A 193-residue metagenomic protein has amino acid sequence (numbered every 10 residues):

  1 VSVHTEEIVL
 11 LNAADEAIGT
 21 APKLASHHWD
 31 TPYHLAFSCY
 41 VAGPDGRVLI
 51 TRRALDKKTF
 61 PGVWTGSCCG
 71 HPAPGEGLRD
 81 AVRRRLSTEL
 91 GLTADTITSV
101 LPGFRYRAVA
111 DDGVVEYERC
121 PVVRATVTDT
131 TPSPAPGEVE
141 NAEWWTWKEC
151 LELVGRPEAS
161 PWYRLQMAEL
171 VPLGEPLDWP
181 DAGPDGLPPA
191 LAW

Functional and structural regions predicted by a protein language model:
S2, S26-A36, R47-T88: Conserved Nudix-box catalytic region and its N-terminal flanking loop in Nudix hydrolases and closely related
S2-P44: Acidic, metal-coordinating catalytic segment for phosphate/diphosphate chemistry, firing primarily on the Nudix
A25, G62, R105-A110, V114-W193: Nudix hydrolase/Nudix homology domain
C39, C68, S99, P121-A125: A structural signal for short, well-ordered beta-strand segments
D45-R47, T131: Structural motif
T93-G103: A short coil-to-beta-strand element that immediately follows conserved catalytic motifs
